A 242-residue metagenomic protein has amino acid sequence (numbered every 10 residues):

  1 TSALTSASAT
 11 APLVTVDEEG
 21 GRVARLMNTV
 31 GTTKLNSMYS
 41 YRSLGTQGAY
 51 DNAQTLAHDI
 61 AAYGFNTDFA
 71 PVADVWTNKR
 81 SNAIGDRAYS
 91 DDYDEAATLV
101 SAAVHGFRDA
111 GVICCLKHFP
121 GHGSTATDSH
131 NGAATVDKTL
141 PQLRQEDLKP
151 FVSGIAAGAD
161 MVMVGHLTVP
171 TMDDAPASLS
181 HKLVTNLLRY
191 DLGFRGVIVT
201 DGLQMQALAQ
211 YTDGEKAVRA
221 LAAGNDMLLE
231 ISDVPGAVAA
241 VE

Functional and structural regions predicted by a protein language model:
T1-S8, A24, D94, T98-E242: Second-shell residues forming the walls of enzyme active-site clefts
L4-T33, A49-W76, A96-P120: Glycine-rich, aromatic-flanked loop segments that form ligand/cofactor-binding clefts across common enzyme folds
A24-N36, A83, A134-D137: Aromatic- and acidic-residue-enriched segments that line the glycan-binding/catalytic groove of carbohydrate-active
G31-L44, A88-S90: A charged helix-plus-loop insertion that forms the helical arch/lid used to bind and gate nucleic-acid substrates
Y41-A49, L140-L143: A short acidic, glycine-rich active-site loop that binds or catalyzes chemistry on phosphate/adenosine moieties
T46, N82-A96: Active-site cleft segment of glycoside hydrolase catalytic domains centered on the general acid/base Glu
F65, A83-G85, G202: Amphipathic, soluble alpha/beta structural segments
